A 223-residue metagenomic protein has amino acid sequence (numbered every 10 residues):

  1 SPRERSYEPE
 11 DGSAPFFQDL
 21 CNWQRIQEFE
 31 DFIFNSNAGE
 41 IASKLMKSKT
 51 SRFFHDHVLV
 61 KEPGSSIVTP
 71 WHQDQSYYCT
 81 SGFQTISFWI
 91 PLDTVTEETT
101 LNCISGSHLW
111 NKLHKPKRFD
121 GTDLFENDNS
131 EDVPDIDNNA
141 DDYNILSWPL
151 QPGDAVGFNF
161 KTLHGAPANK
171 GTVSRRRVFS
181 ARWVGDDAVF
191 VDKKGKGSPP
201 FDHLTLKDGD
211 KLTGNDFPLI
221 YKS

Functional and structural regions predicted by a protein language model:
S1-W71, Y77-Y78, L206: Non-heme Fe(II)-dependent double-stranded beta-helix
P15-D19, W23, F29-I33, N37-A38 (+9 more regions): Domain-wide signal for the mature, well-folded portions of proteins, strongly enriched in nucleus-encoded organellar
V58-K61, S76, T94-V95, H108-L109 (+2 more regions): Short, solvent-exposed loop/turn segments at secondary-structure junctions
S65, T69-Q73, G82, E98-I104 (+2 more regions): A short secondary-structure junction signal
H72, C79-T96, P149-P152, G157 (+1 more regions): Short, conserved beta-strand element in jelly-roll/cupin
Q73-Q75, I90, D142-N144, L163-A166: Glycine-rich, charged/polar anion/phosphate-binding loops that engage phosphate groups from diverse ligands
T96-L163: Double-stranded beta-helix
H114-F119, P152-G157, K161-S223: Non-heme Fe(II)/2-oxoglutarate
